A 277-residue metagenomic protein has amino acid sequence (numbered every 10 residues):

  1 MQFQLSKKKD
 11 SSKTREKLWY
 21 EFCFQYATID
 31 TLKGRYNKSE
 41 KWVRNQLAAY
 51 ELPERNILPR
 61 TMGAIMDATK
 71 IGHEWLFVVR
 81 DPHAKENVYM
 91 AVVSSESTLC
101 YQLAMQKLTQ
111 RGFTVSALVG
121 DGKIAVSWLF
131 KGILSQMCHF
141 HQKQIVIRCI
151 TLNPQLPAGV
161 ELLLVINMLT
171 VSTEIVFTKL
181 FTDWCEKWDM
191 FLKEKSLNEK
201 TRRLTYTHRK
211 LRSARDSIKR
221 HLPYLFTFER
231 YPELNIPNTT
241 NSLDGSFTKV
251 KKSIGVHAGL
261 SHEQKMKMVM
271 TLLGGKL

Functional and structural regions predicted by a protein language model:
M1, K41-N45, I133-C138, H257: Core catalytic machinery and nucleic-acid-binding channels of phosphodiester-processing enzymes
M1-F22: Basic, short loop/linker segments at the boundary and entry of helix-turn-helix/winged-helix-like folds
K13-K17, I29-T31, T61, E86-A91 (+1 more regions): Short acidic, glycine/Ser/Thr-rich loop/turn "cap" segments at secondary-structure junctions
W19, F113-I124, F130, L164-L277: Acidic/histidine-rich catalytic cores and adjacent linkers of DNA breakage/strand-transfer/modification proteins
F24-G34: Short, charged amphipathic recognition helices of the HTH superfamily and cognate SANT/SANTA-like modules
D30, K41, N45, T248: Key DNA-contact positions within bacterial/archaeal DNA-binding proteins
R35-K38, W42-I124, W128, H221 (+1 more regions): RNase H-like nuclease fold core
A117-L163: Conserved beta-strand -> loop -> alpha-helix junction used to position metal-binding or nucleic-acid-contacting
